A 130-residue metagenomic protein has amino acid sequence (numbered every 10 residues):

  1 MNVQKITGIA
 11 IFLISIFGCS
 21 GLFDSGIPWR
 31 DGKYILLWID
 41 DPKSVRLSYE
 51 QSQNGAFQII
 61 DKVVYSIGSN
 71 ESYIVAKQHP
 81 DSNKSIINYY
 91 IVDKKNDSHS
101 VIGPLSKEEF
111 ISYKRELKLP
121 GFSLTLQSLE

Functional and structural regions predicted by a protein language model:
M1-S20: Sec-dependent bacterial lipoprotein signal peptides
C19-S66, N88, G121-Q127: N-terminal export/targeting and maturation segments
I35-L36, S72-K77: Short beta-strand elements that form the blades of beta-propeller/WD-repeat-like and other beta-sheet-rich scaffold
V45, S72-I74, Y89, H99: Hydrophobic residues embedded in beta-strands of well-ordered beta-sheets
D81-N83: Short glycine/acidic-enriched loop and turn motifs that connect beta-strands
Y90-K94: Beta-propeller blade signature
N96-E130: C-terminal partner/receptor-binding element of secreted or periplasmic proteins
